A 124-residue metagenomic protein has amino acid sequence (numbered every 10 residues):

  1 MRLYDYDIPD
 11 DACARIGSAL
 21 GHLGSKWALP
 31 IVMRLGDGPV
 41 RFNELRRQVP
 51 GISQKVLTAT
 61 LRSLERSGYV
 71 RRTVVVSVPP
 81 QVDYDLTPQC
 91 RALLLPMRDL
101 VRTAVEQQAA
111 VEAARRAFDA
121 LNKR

Functional and structural regions predicted by a protein language model:
M1-D5, D11: Long, low-complexity, charged/polar intrinsically disordered regions in eukaryotic proteins
R2, M33, R91-R124: Amphipathic alpha-helical dimerization/coiled-coil segments that flank or bridge DNA-binding/regulatory modules
D10-V56, D83, R91: N-terminal helix-turn-helix DNA-binding core of bacterial DNA-binding proteins
L57, L61-L64: Basic amphipathic alpha-helical segments that dock to polyanions
V76-D99: Basic, amphipathic "hinge/linker" alpha-helix immediately C-terminal to the N-terminal HTH DNA-binding motif
